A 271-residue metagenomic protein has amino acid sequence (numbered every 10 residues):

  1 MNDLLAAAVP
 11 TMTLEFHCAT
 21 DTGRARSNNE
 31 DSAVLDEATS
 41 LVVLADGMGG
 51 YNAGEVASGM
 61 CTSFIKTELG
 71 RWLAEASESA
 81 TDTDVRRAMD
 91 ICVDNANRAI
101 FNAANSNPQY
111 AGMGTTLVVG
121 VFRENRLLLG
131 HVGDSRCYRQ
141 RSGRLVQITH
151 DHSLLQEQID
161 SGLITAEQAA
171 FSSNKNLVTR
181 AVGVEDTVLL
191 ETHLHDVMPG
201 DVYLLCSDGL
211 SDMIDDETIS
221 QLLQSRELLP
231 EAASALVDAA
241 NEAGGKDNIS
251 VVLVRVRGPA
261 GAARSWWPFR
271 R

Functional and structural regions predicted by a protein language model:
M1-R271: PP2C/PPM-type serine/threonine phosphatase catalytic domain
